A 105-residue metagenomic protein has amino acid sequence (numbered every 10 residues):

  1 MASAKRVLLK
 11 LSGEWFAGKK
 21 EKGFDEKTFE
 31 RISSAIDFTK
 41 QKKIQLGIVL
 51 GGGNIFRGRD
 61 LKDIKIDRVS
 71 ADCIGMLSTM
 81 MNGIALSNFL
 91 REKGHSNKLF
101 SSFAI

Functional and structural regions predicted by a protein language model:
M1, L50-G53: Short acidic/polar alpha-helix capping motifs at helix-coil junctions
M1-L46: N-terminal glycine-/serine-/threonine-rich phosphate-binding loop
L9, G47-G51, N97-S102: General beta-strand structural signal in soluble alpha/beta enzymes
L9-S12, D60-I64: Short amphipathic alpha-helical segments, especially helix-boundary/capping motifs
W15-A17, G53-G58: Short, active-site-adjacent cap segments at secondary-structure transitions
K22-D25, F29, I55-D63: Extended, folded domain segments that form the structural surfaces/walls around functional sites
F24, T28, G47, I74 (+1 more regions): Generic, well-ordered alpha-helical segments
L61, K65-I105: Ligand-binding beta-strand-loop-alpha-helix segment within the catalytic cores of soluble metabolic enzymes
